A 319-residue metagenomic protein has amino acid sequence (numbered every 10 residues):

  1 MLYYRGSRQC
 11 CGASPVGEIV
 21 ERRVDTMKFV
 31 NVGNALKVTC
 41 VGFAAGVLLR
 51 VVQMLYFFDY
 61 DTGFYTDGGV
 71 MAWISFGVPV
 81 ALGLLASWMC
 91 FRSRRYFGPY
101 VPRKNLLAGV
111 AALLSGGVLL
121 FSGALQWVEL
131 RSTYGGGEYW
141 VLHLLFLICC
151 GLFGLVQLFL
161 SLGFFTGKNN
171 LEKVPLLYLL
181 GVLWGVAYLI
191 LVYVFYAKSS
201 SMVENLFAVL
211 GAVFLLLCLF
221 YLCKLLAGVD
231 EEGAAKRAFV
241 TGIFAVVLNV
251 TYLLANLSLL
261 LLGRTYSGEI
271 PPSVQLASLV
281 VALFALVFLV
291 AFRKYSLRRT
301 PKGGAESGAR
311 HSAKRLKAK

Functional and structural regions predicted by a protein language model:
Y3-T26: Short, Lys/Arg-enriched N-terminal segments with co-localized hydrophobic residues within the first ~10-30 amino acids
T26-V41: N-terminal membrane topogenic signal
V38-M54, S75, L84, A208-K319: C-terminal transmembrane-bundle signature of multipass membrane proteins, characterized by strong activation on
V41-L49, A108-L125, L144-F159, P175-V192 (+2 more regions): Alpha-helical transmembrane segments of multi-pass integral membrane proteins
V51-T62, G123-Y134, L189-S200, L254-R264: Juxtamembrane "helix-exit" motif on the non-cytosolic side of transmembrane helices
T66-G83, A108-A111, L119-S122, E138-G154 (+2 more regions): Alpha-helical transmembrane segments of polytopic membrane proteins
V80-G98, G154-F164, L216-L225: Canonical alpha-helical transmembrane segments
R95-N105, L162-V174, L226-K236: Membrane-interface helix-boundary motifs at transmembrane edges
